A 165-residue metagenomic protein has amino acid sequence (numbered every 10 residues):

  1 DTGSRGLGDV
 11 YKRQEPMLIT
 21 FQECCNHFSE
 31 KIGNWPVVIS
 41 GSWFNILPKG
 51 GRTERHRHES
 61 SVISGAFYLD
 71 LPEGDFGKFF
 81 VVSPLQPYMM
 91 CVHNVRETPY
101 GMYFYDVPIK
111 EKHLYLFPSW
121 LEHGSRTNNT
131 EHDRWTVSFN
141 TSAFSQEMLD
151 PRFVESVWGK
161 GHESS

Functional and structural regions predicted by a protein language model:
D1-Y11: Single conserved hydrophobic/aromatic residue that forms the stacking wall/gate of nucleotide- or nucleobase-binding
R13-G51, H56-S60: N-terminal onset of structured domains
S40-S42, I63-G65, W135-F139: Hydrophobic residues positioned within well-ordered beta-strands of beta-sheet architectures
N45-L116, R126, A143-E155: Catalytic core of non-heme Fe(II) oxygenases with the double-stranded beta-helix
Q86-Y88, W158-S165: Short, cationic low-complexity segments
R126-T136: Ligand-binding loop in jelly-roll beta-barrel domains
